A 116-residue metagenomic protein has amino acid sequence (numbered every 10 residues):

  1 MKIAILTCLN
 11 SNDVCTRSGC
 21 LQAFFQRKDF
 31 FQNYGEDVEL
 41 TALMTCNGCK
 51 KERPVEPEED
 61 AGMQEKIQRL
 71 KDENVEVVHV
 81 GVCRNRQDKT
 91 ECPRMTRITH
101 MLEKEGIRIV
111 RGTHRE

Functional and structural regions predicted by a protein language model:
M1-I67, E91, R108: Conserved mixed alpha/beta catalytic, RNA-binding, or beta-rich assembly cores of soluble enzyme, regulatory
E58-C92: Mid-chain, well-packed structural core segment of small domains
P93-T99: Charged helix-capping and loop-helix junction motifs
E103: Anion (oxyanion) recognition and catalysis
I107-E116: Divalent-metal-activated hydrolytic enzyme cores
